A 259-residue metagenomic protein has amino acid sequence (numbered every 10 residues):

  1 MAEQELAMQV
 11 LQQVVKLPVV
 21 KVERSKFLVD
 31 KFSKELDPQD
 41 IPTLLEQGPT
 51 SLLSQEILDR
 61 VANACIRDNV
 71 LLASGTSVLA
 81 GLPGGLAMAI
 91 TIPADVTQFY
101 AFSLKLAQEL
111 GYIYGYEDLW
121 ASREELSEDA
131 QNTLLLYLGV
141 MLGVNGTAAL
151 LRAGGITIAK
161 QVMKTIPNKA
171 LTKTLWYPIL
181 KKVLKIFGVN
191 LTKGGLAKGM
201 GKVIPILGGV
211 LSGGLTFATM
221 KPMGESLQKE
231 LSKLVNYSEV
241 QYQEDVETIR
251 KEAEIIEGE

Functional and structural regions predicted by a protein language model:
M1-L79, A101-E259: Terminal, membrane-proximal amphipathic helices and intrinsically disordered targeting/regulatory segments
L79, G84-D95: Hydrophobic/aromatic-rich structural module bridging two neighboring secondary-structure elements via a short loop
